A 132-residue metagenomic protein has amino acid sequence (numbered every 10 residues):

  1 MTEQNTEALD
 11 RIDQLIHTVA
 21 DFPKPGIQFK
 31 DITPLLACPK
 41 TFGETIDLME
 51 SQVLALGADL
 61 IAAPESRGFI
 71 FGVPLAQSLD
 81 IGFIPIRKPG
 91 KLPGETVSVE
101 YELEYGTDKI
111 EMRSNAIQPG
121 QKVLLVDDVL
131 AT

Functional and structural regions predicted by a protein language model:
M1-T132: PRPP-associated nucleotide enzymes
